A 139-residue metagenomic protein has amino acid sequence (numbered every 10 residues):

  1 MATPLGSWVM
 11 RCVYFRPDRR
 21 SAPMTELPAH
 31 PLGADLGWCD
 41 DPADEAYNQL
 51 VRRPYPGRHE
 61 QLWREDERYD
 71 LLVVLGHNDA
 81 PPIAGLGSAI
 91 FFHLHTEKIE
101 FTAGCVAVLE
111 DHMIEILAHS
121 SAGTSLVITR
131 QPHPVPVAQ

Functional and structural regions predicted by a protein language model:
M1-T102, D111-S125, T129-Q139: Cell wall/extracellular polymer interaction/catalysis modules
C105: Short cysteine clusters
V108: A conserved hydrophobic position in a structured secondary element of the catalytic/binding core that shapes
